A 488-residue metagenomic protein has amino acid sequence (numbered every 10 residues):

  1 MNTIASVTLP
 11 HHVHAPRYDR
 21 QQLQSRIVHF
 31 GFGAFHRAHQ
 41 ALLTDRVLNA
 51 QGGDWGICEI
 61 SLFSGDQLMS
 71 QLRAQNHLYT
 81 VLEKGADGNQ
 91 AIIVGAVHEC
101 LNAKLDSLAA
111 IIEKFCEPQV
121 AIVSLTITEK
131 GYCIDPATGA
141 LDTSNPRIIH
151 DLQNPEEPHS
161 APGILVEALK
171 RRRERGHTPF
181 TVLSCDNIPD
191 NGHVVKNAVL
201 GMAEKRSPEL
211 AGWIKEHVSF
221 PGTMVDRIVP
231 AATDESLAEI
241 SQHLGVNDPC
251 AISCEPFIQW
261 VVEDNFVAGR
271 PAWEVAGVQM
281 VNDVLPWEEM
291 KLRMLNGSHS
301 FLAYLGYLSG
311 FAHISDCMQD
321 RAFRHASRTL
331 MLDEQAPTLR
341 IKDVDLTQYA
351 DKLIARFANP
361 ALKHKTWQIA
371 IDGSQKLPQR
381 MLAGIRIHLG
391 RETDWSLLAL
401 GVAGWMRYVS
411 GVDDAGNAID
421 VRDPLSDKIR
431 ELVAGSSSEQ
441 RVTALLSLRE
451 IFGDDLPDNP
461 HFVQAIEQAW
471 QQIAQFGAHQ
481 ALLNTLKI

Functional and structural regions predicted by a protein language model:
M1-I488: Substrate/ligand-engaging "lid" and interaction regions
